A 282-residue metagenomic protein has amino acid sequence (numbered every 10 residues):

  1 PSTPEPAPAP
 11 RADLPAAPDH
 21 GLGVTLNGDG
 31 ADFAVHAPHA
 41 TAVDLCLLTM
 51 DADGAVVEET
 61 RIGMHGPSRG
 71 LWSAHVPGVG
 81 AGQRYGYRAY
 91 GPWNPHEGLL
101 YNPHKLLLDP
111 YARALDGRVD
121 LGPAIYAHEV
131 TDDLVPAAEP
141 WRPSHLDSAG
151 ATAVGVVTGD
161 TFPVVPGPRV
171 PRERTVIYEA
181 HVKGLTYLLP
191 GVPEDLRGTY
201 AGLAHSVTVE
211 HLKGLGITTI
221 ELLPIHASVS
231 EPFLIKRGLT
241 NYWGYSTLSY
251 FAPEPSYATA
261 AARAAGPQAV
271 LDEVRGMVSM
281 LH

Functional and structural regions predicted by a protein language model:
P4-P267, E273, S279: N-terminal structural segment of carbohydrate-active enzymes
H282: Catalytic PLP-binding core of fold-type I/II PLP enzymes
